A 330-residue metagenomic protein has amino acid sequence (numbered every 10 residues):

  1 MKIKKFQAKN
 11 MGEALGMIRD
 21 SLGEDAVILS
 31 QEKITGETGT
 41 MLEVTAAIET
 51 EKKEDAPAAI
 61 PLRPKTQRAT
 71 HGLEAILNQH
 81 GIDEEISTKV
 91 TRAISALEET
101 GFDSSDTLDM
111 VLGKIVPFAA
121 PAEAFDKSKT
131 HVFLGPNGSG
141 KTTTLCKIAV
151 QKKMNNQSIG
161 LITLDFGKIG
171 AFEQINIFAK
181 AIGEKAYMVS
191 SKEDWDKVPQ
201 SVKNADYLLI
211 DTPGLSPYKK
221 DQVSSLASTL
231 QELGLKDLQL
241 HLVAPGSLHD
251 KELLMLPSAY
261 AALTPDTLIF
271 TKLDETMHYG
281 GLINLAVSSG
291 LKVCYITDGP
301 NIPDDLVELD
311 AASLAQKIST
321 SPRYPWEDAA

Functional and structural regions predicted by a protein language model:
M1-P121, K127, Q157, P325-A330: Non-catalytic terminal/linker segments enriched in charged/polar, low-complexity residues
H131: Conserved beta-strand position immediately N-terminal to the Walker
L134-P136, I159-G170, I177-L226, P245-G246: Switch II (G3) loop of P-loop NTPases
K141: Conserved lysine of the Walker
T144, I148, Q174: Hydrophobic positions on the alpha1 helix immediately C-terminal to the Walker A/P-loop
K147, Q151, N284: Active-site signature of alpha/beta-hydrolase-fold catalytic machinery across serine- and Asp/Cys-nucleophile hydrolases
Q151-G160, A181-E184, Q231, G290: Post-Walker A helix-loop "phosphate-sensing" segment adjacent to the P-loop in P-loop NTPases
S191-S201, Y207, P217-P325: Conserved catalytic-core segment of NTP-binding enzymes
